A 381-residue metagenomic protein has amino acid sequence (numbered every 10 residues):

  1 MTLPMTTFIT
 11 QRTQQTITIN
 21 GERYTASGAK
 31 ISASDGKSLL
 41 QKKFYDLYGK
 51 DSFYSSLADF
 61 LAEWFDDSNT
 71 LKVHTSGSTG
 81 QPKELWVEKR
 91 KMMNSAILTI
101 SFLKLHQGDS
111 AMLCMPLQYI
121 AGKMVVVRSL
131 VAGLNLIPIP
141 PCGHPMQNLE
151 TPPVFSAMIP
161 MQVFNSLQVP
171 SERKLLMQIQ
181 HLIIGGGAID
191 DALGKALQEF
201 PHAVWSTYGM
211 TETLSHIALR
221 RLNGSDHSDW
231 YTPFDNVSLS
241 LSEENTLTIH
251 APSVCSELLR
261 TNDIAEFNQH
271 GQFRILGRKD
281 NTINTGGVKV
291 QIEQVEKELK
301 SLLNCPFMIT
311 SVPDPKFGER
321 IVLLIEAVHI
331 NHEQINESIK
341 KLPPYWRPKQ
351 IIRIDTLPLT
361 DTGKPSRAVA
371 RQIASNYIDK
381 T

Functional and structural regions predicted by a protein language model:
I9, V169-G224: Gly/Ser/Thr-rich phosphate-binding loop
S55-H74, Q107-G108: Conserved pre-ATP/AMP-binding loop-to-beta segment of ANL
N69-I97, K104: Conserved AMP-binding A3 loop
E88-N94, S110-N165: AMP-binding/adenylate-forming
K195-V204, E212-Q272, K279-T282: Conserved AMP-binding/adenylate-forming
I264-W346: AMP-binding/adenylate-forming catalytic core of the ANL superfamily
I283, T310, V322-E326, E337-T381: Conserved C-terminal "lid"/linker of ANL adenylate-forming enzymes
